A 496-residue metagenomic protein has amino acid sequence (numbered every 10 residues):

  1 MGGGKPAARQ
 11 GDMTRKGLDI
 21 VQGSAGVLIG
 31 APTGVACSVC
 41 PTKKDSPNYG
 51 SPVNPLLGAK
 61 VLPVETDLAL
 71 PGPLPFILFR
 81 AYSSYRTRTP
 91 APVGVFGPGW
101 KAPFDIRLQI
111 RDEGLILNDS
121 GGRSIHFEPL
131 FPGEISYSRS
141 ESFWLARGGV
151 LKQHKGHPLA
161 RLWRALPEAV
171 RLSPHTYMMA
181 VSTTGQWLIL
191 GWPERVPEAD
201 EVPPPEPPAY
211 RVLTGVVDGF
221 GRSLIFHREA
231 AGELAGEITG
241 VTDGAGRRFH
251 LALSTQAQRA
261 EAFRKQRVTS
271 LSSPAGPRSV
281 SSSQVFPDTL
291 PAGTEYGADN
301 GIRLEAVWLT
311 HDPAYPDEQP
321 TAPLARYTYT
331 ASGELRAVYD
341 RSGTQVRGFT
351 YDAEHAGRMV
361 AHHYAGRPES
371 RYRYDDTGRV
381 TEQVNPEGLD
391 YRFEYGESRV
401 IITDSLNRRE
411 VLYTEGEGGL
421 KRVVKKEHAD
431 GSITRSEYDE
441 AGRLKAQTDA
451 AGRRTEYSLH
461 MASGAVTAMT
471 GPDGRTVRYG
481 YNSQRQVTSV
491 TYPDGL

Functional and structural regions predicted by a protein language model:
M1-S51, I225, Y315, Q319-Y327 (+1 more regions): Intrinsically disordered, low-complexity proline/glycine-rich segments
R15-L18, T66-D67, G293-Y296: A generic local secondary-structure boundary/capping motif
G23, L74, F104, R123 (+1 more regions): Residues that flank catalytic or metal-binding motifs in active/ligand-binding sites
A31-T87, R161-E168: Intrinsically disordered, low-complexity segments enriched in small residues
K60-E65, K101-P103, Q109-E113: Short alpha-helical segments and helix-capping/turn motifs at coil-helix boundaries
R80, F104-D105: N-terminal targeting and processing segments
R88-K101: Short, polar loop/linker segments at the starts of domains and inter-domain junctions
F96-P98, E113-L496: Extended charged/polar low-complexity repeat regions
